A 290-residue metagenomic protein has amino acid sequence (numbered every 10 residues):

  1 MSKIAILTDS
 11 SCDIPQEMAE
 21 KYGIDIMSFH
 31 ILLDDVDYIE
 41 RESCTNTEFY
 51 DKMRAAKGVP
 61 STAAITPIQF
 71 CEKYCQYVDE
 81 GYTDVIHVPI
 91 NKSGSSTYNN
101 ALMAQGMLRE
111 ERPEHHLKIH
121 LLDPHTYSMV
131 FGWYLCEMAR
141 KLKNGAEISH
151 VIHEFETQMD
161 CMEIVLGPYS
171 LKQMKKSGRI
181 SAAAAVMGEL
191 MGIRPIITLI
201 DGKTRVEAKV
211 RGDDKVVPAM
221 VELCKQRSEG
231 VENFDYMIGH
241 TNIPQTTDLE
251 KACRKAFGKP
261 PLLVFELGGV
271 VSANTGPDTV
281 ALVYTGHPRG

Functional and structural regions predicted by a protein language model:
K3, S11-D25, H30, V36 (+4 more regions): Mixed-charge interfacial surface used for oligomerization/domain docking and macromolecular partner engagement
A5-C71: N-terminal glycine-rich anion-binding loop in soluble enzyme alpha/beta folds
A5-L7, V85-H87, L267: Short glycine-aspartate micro-motif
E20, D79, P113: Anion (oxyanion) recognition and catalysis
A55, T83-H87, E111-L122, V264: Glycine/charged-rich beta-loop-alpha catalytic/anionic-binding loops adjacent to active sites
G58-I65, P89-S96, H125-T126: Short coil/turn segments at secondary-structure boundaries
Q69-L108: N-terminal glycine-rich phosphate/adenylate-binding segment common to multiple enzyme folds
